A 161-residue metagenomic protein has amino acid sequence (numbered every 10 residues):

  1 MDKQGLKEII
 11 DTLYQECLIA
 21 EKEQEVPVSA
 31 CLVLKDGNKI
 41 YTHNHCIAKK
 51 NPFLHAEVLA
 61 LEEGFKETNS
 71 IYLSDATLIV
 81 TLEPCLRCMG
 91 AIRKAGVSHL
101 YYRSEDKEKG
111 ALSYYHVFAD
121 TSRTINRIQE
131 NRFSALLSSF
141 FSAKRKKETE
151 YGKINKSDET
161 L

Functional and structural regions predicted by a protein language model:
M1-E23, P84, G90-L161: Zinc-dependent deaminase
L13, C17-A20, A30, A56 (+2 more regions): Small-residue (primarily alanine) positions within well-ordered alpha-helices, especially packing/interaction faces
V26, Y72-S74, G96: Short loop/turn motifs at secondary-structure junctions
P27, Y41, T77-T81: Conserved beta-strand segments that form the floor/walls of ligand-binding pockets within enzyme and binding domains
V28-G37: Short beta-strand scaffold segments in enzyme catalytic cores
I40-I47: Short beta->alpha transition motifs characteristic of CBS
F53-L54, V58-R87: Short HxH-centered metal-ligating active-site micro-motif
